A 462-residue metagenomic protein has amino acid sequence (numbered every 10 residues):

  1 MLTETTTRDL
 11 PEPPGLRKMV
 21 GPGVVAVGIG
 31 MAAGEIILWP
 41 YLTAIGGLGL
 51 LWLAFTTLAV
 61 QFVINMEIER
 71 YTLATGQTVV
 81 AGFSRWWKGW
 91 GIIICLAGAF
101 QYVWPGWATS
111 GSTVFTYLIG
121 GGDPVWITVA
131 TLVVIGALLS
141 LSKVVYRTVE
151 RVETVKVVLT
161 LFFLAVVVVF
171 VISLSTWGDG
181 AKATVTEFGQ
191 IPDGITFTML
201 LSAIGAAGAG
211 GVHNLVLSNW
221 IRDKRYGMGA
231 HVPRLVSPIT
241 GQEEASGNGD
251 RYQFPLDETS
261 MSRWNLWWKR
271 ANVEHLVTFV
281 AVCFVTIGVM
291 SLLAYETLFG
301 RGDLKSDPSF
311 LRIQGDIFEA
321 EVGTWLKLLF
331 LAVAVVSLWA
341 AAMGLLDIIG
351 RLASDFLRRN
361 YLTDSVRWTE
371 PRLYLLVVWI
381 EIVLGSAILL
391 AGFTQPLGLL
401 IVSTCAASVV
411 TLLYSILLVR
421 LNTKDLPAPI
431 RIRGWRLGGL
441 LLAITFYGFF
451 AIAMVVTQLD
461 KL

Functional and structural regions predicted by a protein language model:
M1-I36, S202, A230-R234, P238-G249 (+2 more regions): Membrane-interface "cap" regions at the ends of multi-pass membrane proteins
L2-T5, W39-T43, N65-W90, T113-I119 (+5 more regions): Flexible loop linkers connecting adjacent transmembrane helices in multi-pass alpha-helical membrane transporters
P14, Y41-M66, V80-G91, W126-I127 (+1 more regions): Extracellular loop-to-transmembrane helix junctions
A26, L53-G82, I92-P105, G344: Juxtamembrane transmembrane-helix boundary signature
G89-G121, T128-L132, W339-R358, G448: Hydrophobic transmembrane alpha-helices that form the core helical bundles of multi-pass secondary transporters
V125-T131, L311, W325, L329 (+1 more regions): Loop-to-transmembrane helix boundary motifs in multi-pass membrane proteins
V152-V155, R351, D355, S365-L376 (+1 more regions): C-terminal membrane-solvent junction of multi-pass transporters and transport-like membrane proteins
T160-I195, L200-N219, Y414-P427, F450-L462: Hydrophobic alpha-helical segments and their helix-loop junctions in multi-pass secondary transporters
